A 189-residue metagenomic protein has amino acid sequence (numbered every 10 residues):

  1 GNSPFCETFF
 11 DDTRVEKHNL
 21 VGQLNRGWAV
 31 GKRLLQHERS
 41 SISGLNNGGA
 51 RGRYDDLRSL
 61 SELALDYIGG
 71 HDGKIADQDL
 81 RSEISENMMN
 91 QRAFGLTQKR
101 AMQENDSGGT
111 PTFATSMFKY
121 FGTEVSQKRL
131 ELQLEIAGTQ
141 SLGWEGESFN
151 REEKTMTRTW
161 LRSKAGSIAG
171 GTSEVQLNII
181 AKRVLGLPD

Functional and structural regions predicted by a protein language model:
G1-G95, G166: Glycine-rich beta->alpha junctions and the first turn(s) of the following alpha-helix
N2, Q23, A76, E86-A93 (+4 more regions): Secondary-structure capping and boundary motifs in well-ordered enzyme cores
E7, E38, A114, E124 (+1 more regions): Acidic-residue sensor for enzyme active/binding pockets
D11, V15-E16, Q36-S40, D66 (+7 more regions): Short, well-ordered loop/turn and helix-capping segments at boundaries between secondary-structure elements and domains
N25-N47, A137-D189: Glycine-rich phosphate/cofactor-binding loops in nucleotide/flavin-utilizing enzymes
G69, Q78-R81, R92-S148: C-terminal helix-coil-helix/basic helical segment that borders enzyme active sites and/or dimer interfaces and provides
